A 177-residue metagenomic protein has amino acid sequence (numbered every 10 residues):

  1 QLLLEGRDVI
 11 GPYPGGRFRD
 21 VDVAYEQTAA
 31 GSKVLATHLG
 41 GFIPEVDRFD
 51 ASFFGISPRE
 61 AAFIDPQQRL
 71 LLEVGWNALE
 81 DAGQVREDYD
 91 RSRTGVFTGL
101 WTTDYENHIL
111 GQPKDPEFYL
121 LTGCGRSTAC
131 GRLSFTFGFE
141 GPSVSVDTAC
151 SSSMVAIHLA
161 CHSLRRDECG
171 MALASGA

Functional and structural regions predicted by a protein language model:
Q1-A177: Cys-dependent condensing catalytic cores that perform Claisen condensation/acyl-transfer in fatty-acid/polyketide
